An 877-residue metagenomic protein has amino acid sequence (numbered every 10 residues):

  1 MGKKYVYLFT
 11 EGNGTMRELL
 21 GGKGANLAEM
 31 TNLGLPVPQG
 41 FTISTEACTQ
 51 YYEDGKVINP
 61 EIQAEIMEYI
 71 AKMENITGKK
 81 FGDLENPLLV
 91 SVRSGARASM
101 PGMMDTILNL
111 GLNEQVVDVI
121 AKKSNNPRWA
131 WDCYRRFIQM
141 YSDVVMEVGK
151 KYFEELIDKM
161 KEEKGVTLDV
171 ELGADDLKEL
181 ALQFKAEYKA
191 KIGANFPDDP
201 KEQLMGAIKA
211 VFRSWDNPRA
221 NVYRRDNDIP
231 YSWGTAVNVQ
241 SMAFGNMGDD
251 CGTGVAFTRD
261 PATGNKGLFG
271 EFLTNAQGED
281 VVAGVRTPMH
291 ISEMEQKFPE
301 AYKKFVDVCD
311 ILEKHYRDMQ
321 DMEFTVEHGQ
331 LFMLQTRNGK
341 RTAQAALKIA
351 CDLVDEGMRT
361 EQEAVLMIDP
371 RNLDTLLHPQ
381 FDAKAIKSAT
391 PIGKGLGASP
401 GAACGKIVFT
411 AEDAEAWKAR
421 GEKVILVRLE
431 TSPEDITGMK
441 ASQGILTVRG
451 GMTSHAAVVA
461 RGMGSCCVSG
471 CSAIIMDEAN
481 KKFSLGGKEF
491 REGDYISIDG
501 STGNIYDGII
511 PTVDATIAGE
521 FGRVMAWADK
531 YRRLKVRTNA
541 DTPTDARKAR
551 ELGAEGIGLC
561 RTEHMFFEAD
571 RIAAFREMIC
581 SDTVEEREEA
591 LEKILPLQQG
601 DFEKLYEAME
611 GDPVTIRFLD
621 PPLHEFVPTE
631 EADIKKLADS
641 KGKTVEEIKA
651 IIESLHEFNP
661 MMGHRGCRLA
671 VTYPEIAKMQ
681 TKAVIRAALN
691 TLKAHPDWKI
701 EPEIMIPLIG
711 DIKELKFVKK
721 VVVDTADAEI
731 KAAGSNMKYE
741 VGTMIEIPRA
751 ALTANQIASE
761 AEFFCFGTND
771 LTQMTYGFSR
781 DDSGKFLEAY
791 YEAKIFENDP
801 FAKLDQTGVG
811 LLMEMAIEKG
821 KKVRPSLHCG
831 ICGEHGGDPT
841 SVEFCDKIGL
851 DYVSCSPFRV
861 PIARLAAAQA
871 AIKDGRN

Functional and structural regions predicted by a protein language model:
M1-A389, E422-I425, S432-T437, Q443 (+10 more regions): Nucleotide/phosphate-binding sheet-loop regions of phosphoryl- and nucleotidyl-transfer enzymes
F41, V448-G450, S469-S472, C560 (+2 more regions): Short beta->alpha connector loops at strand-helix junctions that form conserved, small/polar/Pro-enriched
R93, I517, W527-N877: Conserved alpha/beta-domain cores
N238, V408, I425-V427, L446 (+3 more regions): Structural motif
G329-F332, L429-K440, G444-L446, M452-V458 (+6 more regions): Glycine-rich phosphate/ribose-binding loops and adjacent secondary-structure elements that form binding surfaces
L334-T336, R491-N539, D545: C-terminal domain-closing interface element
M358-S442, N504-I510, F521, M525-D529 (+1 more regions): Protease-associated
